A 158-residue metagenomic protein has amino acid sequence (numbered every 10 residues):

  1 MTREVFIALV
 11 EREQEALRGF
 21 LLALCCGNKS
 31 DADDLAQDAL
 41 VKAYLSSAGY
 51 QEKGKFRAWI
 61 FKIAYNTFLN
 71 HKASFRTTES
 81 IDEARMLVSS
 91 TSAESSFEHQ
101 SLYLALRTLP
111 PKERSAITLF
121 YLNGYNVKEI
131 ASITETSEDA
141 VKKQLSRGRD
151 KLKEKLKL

Functional and structural regions predicted by a protein language model:
M1-G19: A short, charge-rich alpha-helical start-of-domain segment used by transcription regulators
S30, K128, D139: Residues within helix-turn-helix
D34-V41, L45, G54-N66: Structural recognition of an alpha-helix C-terminal capping motif at a helix-to-coil junction
K62-D82: Arg/Lys-rich amphipathic alpha helix in sigma70-family domain 2
E83-R107: Acidic, proline/glycine-rich intrinsically disordered inter-domain spacer in sigma factors
K112-E113: The N-cap/first-turn positions of alpha helices within or immediately adjacent to helix-turn-helix DNA-binding domains
A116-F120: A short pre-motif secondary-structure segment
T134-L158: DNA-recognition helix of helix-turn-helix
